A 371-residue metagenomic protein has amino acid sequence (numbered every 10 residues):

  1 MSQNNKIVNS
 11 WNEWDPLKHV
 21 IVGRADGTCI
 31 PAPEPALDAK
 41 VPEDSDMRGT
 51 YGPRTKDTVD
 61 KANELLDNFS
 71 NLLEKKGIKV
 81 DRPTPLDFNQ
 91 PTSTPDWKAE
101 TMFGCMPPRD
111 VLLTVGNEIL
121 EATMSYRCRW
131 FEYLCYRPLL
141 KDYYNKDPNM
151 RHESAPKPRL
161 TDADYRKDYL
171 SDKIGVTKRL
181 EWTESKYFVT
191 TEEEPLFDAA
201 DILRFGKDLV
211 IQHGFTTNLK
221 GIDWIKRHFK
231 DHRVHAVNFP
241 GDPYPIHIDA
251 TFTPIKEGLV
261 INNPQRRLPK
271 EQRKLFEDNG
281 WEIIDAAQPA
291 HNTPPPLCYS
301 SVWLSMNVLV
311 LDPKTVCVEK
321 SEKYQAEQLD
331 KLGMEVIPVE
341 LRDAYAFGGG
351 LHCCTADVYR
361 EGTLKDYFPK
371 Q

Functional and structural regions predicted by a protein language model:
M1-Q371: The feature marks the mature, well-folded catalytic cores of soluble enzymes
